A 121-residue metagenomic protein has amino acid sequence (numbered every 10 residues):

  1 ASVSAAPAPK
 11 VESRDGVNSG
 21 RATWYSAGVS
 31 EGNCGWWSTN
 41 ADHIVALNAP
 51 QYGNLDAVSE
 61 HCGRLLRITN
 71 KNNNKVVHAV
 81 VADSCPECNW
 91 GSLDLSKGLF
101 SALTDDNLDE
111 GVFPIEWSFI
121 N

Functional and structural regions predicted by a protein language model:
A1-N121: Secreted/periplasmic proteins
